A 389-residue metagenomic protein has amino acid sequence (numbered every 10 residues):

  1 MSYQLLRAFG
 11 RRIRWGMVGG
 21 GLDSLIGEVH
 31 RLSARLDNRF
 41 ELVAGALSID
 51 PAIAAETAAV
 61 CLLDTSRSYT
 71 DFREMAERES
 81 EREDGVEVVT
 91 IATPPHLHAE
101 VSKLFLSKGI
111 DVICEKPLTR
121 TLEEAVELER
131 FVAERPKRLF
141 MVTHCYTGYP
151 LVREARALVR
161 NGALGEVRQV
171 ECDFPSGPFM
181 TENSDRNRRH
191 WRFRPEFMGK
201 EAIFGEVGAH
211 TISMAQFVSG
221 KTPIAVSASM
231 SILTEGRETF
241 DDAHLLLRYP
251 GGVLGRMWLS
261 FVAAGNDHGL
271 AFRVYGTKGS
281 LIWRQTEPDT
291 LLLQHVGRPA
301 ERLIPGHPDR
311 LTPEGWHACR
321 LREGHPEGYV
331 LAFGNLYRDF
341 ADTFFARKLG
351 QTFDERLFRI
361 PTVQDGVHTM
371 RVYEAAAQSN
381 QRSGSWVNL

Functional and structural regions predicted by a protein language model:
M1-L6, H244, Y249, K278-I360: C-terminal glycine/acidic-rich active-site capping loop/insertion
M1-L63: N-terminal Rossmann-like dinucleotide-binding module
L6-G10, R138, G165-Q169, Q378-L389: C-terminal capping/lid region of NAD(P)-dependent oxidoreductase domains
G45, V89, V170: Receiver (REC) domain switch-region micro-motif
R67-V86: A structured beta-alpha segment of the ubiquitous adenosine-cofactor-binding alpha/beta core
V88, P94-T147, G162: Beta-strand-loop-alpha-helix segment that lines the small-molecule cofactor/substrate pocket of alpha/beta enzymes
R138, Y146-R237, L291, S383: Predominantly a Rossmann-like dinucleotide-binding segment in NAD(P)-dependent oxidoreductases
G205-T290: Glycine-rich, aromatic-lined ligand/substrate-binding cores of catalytic and carbohydrate-binding domains
